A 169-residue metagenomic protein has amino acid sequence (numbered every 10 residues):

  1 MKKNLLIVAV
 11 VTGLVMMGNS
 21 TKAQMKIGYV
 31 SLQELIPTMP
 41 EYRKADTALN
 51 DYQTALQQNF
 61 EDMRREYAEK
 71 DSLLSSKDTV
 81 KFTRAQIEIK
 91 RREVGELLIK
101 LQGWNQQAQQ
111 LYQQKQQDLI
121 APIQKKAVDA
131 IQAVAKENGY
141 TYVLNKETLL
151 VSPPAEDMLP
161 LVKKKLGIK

Functional and structural regions predicted by a protein language model:
M1-L5: Positively charged n-region of N-terminal signal peptides that target proteins for export
V8-M16: Bacterial N-terminal signal peptides
M16-M17, A133: Short, flexible, glycine/charge-rich loop motifs used to bind or transfer phosphoryl groups or to couple energy/partner
M17-A23: Sec/Tat signal peptide C-region and signal peptidase I cleavage site
Q24-K169: Amphipathic, charged alpha-helical segments and their helix-to-coil junctions in extracytoplasmic/peripheral assemblies
